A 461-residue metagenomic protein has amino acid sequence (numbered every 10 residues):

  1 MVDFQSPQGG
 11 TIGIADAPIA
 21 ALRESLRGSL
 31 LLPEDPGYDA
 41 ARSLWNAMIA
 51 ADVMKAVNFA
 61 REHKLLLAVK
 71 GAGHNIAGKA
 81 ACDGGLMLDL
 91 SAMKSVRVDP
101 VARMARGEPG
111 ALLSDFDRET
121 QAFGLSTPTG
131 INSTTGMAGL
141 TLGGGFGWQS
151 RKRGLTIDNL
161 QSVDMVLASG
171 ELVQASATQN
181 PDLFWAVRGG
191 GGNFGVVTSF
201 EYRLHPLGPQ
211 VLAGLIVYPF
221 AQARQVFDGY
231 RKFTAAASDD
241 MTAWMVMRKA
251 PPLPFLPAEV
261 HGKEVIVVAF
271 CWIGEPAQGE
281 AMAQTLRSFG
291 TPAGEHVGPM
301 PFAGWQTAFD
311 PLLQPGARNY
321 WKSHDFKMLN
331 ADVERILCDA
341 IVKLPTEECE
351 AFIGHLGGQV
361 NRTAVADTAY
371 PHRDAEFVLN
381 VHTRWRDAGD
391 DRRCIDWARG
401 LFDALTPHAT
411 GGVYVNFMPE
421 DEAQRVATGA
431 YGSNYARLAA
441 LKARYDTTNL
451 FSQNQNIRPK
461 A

Functional and structural regions predicted by a protein language model:
M1-A461: Soluble FAD-dependent oxygen oxidases
